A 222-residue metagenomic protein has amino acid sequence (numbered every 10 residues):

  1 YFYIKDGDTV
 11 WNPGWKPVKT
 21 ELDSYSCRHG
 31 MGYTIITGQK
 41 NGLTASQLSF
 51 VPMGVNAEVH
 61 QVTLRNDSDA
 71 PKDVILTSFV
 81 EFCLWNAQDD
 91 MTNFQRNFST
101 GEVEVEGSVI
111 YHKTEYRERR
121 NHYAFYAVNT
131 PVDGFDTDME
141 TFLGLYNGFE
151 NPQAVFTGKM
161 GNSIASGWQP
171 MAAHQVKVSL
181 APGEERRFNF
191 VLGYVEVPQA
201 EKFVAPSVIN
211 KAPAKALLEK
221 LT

Functional and structural regions predicted by a protein language model:
Y1-T222: Anionic coordination/interaction segments
